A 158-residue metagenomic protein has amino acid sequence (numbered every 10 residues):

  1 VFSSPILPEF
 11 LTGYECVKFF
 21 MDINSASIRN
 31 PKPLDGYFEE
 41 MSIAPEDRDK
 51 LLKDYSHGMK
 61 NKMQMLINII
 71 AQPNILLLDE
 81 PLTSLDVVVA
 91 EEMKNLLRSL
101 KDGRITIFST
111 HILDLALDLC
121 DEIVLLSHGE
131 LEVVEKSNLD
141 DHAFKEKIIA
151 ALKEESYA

Functional and structural regions predicted by a protein language model:
E9-S25: Q-loop/switch helix immediately C-terminal to the Walker
L51-G58: Conserved ABC ATPase signature
L76-E80: Catalytic Walker B motif of ABC-type/P-loop ATPase nucleotide-binding domains
V87-V89: Helix N-cap at the start of a conserved alpha-helix in ABC-type nucleotide-binding domains
G103-S109: Conserved H-loop
A116-D118: A short, surface-exposed alpha-helical micro-motif characterized by mixed small hydrophobic and charged/polar residues
